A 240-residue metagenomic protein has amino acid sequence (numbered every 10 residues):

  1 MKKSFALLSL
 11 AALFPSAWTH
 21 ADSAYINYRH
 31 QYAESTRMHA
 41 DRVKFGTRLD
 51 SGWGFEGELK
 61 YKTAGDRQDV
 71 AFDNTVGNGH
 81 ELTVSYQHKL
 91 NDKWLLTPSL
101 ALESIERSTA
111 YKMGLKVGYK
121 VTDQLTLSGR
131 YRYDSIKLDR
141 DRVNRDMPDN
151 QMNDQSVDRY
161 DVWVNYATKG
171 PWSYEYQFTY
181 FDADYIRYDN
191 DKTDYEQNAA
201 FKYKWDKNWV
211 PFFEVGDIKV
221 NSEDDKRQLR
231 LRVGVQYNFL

Functional and structural regions predicted by a protein language model:
M1-Y25, L240: Cleavable N-terminal export/targeting peptides
T19-D69, G77: Short glycine/proline- and aromatic-enriched beta-strand/turn motifs that initiate or cap beta-hairpins
S23-Y25, S51-G57, K89-P98, D123-G129 (+4 more regions): Repeated loop/turn-to-beta-strand initiation elements of outer-membrane beta-barrel proteins
H30-E34, L59-G65, H88, L100-E106 (+5 more regions): Transmembrane beta-strands of outer-membrane beta-barrel pores
R37-D41, F45, V76-L82, T109-M113 (+3 more regions): Residues that define the transmembrane beta-barrel architecture of outer-membrane proteins
K44-R48, S85-Q87, K116-K120, T126-S128 (+3 more regions): Transmembrane beta-barrel domains of outer membrane proteins
K93, A110-I186: Detector for outer-membrane/organellar transmembrane beta-barrel domains, recognizing the amphipathic beta-strand
Y203, K226-L240: Outer-membrane beta-barrel "beta-signal"
